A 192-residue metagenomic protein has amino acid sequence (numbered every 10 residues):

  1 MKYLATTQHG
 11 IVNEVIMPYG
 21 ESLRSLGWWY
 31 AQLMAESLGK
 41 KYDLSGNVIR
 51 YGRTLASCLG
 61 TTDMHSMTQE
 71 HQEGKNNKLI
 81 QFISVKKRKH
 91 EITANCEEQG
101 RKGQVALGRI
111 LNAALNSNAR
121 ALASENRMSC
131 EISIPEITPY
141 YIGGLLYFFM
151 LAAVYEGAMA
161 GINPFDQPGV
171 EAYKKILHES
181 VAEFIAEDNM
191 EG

Functional and structural regions predicted by a protein language model:
M1-G192: A SIS-like phosphosugar-recognition module
